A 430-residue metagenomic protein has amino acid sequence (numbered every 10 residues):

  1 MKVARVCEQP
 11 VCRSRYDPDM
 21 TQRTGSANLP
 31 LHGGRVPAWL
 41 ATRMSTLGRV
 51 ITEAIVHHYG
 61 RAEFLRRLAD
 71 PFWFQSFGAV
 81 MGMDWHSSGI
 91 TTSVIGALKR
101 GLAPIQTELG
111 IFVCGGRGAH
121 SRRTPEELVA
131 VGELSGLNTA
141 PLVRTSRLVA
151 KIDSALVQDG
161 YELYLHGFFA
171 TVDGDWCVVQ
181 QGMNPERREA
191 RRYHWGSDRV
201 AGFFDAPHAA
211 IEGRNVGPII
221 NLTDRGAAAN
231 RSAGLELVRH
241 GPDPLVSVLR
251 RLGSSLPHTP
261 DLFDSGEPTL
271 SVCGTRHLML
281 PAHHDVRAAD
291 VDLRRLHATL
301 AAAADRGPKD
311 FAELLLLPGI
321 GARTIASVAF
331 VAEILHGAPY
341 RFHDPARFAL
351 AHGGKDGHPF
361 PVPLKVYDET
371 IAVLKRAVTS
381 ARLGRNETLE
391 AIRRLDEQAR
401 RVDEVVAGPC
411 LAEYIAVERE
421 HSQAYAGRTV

Functional and structural regions predicted by a protein language model:
C7, C12-H283, D396, R400-R401 (+1 more regions): Structure-specific DNA junction-binding interface
T52-H57, H277-M279, G307-P308, R347-G354: Short acidic (Asp/Glu) and glycine-rich catalytic loops that position anionic groups and cofactors
L280-G307: C-terminal accessory/binding modules appended to enzymatic or scaffolding proteins
R287-R295, F311-V331: Helix-hairpin-helix
A322, A326-R382: Phosphate-backbone recognition surface of nucleic-acid-processing proteins
P359-P363, T379-V430: Low-complexity, acidic/Ser/Thr- and charged residue-rich accessory regions of DNA metabolism proteins
